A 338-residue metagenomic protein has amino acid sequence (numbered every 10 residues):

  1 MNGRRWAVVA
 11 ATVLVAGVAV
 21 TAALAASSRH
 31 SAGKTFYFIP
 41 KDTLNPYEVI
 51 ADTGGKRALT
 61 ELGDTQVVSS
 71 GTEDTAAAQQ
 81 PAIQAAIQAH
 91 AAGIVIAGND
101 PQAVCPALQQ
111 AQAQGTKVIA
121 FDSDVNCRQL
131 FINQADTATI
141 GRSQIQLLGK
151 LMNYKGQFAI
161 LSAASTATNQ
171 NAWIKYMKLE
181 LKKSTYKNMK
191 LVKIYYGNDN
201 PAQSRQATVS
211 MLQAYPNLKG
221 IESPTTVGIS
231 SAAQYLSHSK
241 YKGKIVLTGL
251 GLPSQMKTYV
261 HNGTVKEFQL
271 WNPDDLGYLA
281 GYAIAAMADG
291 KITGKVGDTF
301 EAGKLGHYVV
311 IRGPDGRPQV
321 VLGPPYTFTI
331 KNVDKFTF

Functional and structural regions predicted by a protein language model:
N2-V9, L24-F338: A residue-level marker of the well-folded mature domains of exported/periplasmic proteins
A10-A19: Bacterial N-terminal signal peptides
